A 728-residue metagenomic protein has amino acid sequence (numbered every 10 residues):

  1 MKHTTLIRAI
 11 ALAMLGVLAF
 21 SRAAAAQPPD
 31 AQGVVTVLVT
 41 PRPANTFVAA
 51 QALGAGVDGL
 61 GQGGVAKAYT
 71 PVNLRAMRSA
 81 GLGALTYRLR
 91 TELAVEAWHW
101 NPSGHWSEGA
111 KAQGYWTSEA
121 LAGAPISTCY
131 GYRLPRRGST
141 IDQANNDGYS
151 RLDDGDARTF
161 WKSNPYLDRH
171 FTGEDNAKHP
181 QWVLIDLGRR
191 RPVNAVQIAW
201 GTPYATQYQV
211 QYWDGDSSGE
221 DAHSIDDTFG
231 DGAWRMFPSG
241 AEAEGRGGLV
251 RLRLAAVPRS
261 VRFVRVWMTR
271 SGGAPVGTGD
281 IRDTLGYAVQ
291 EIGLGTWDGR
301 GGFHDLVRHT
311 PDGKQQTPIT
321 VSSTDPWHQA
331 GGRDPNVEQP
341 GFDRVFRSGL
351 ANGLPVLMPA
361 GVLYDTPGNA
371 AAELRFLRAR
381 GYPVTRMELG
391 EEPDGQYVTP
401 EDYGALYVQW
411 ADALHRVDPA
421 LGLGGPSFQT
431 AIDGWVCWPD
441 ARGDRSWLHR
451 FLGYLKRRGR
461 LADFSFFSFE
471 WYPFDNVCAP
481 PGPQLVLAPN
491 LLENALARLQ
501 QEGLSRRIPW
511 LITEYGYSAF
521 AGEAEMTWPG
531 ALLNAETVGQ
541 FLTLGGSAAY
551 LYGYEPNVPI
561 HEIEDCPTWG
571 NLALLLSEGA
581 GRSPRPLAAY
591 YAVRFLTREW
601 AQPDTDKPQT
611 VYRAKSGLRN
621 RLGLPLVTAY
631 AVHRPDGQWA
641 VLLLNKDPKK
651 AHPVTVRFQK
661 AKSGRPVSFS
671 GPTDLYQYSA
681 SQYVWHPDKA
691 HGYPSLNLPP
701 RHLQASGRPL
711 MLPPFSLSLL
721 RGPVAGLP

Functional and structural regions predicted by a protein language model:
P29-L134, G273-A274, I281-A462: N-terminal catalytic cores of secreted or lumenal carbohydrate-active enzymes
S103-R190, G201-Y204, D214, I225-E242 (+2 more regions): Disordered, acidic Ser/Thr/Pro-rich linker "stalks" and the adjacent N-terminal cap of the next globular domain
A177-H179, T202-G299: Trp- and acidic/polar-enriched beta-sheet ligand-binding modules for extracellular glycan and matrix recognition
K178-P180, G188-A195, S260-V261, G637-Q638 (+1 more regions): Extended extracellular/luminal ectodomain segments enriched in beta-structured repeat modules
N194, R619-G671, Y678-A680, S718: Carbohydrate-binding surface patches
P367, E373, P400-Q540, L544: Noncatalytic carbohydrate-binding groove/subsite architecture in carbohydrate-active enzymes
G516-V627: Aromatic/acidic polysaccharide-binding cleft in carbohydrate-active enzymes
K662-P713: Acidic, Ser/Thr/Pro-rich beta/coil linker or hinge segments at domain junctions
